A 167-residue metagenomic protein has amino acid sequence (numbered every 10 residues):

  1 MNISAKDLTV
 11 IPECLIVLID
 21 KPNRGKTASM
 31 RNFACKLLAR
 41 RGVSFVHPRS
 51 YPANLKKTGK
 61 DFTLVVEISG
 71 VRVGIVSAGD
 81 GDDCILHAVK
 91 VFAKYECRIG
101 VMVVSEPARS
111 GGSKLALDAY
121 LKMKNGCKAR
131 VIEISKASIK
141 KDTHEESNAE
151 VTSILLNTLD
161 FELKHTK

Functional and structural regions predicted by a protein language model:
M1-P12: Pre-Walker A adenine-sensing motif
C14-R41: Glycine-rich phosphate-binding P-loop
G42-P107: Conserved nucleotide-sensing/catalytic segment adjacent to the nucleotide-binding pocket in NTP-handling enzymes
I85, I99-K167: Replace "adjacent to P-loop NTPase cores in ATP/GTP-dependent enzymes" with "adjacent to NTP-binding cores
